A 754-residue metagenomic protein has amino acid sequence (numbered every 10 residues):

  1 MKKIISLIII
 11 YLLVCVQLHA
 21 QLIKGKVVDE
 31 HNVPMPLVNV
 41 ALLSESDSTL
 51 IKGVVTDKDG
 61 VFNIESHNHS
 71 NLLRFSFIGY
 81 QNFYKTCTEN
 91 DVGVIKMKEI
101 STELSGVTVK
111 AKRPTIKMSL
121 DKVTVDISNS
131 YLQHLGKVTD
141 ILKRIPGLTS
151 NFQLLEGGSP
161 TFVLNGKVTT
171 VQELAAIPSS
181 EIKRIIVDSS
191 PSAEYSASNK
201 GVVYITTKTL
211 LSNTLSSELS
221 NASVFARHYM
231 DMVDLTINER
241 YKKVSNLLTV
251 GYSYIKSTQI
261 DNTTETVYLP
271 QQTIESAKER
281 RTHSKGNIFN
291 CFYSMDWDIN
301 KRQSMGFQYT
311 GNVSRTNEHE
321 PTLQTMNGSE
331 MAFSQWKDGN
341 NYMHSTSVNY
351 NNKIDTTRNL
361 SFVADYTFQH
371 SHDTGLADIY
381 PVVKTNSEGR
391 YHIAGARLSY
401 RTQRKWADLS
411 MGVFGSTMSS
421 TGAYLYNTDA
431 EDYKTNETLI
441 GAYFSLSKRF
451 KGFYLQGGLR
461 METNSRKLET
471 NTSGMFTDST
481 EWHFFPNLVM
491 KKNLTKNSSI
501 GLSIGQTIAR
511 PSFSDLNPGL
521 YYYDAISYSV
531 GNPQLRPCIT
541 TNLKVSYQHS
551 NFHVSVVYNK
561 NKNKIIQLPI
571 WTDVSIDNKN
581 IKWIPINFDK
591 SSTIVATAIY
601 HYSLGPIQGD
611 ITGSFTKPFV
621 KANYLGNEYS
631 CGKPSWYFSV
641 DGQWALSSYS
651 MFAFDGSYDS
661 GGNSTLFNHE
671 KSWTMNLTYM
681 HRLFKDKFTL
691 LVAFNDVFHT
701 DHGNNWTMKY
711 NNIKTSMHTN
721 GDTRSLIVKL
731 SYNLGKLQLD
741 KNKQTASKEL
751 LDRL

Functional and structural regions predicted by a protein language model:
A41-L43, S76-Y80, V92-Y131, S189: Short, acidic, small-residue-rich periplasmic hinge/interaction motif at the N-terminus of Gram-negative outer-membrane
S46-V61: Short, acidic Ser/Thr/Gly-rich low-complexity loop/linker segments typical of extracellular and cell-surface proteins
N90-K96, G106, K110, V138-I141 (+4 more regions): N-terminal periplasmic accessory domains that precede and gate Gram-negative outer-membrane beta-barrel machines
S150, N165-S192, I237: Short acidic/polar hinge/loop motifs at secondary-structure boundaries that mediate gating or recognition
S196-V203, L211-N262, G286-F289: Outer-membrane beta-barrel translocator/receptor signature
I288-T316, Q335-N471, N493, N497 (+3 more regions): Face-selective signature of the C-terminal outer-membrane beta-barrel domain
I393-R397, G441, R536, N542 (+2 more regions): Outer membrane beta-barrel strand-and-loop segments of large Gram-negative receptors, especially TonB-dependent
T435, I508-K562, I581-I594, M717-R724: Outer-membrane beta-barrel signature, preferentially recognizing the C-terminal barrel domain of Gram-negative
